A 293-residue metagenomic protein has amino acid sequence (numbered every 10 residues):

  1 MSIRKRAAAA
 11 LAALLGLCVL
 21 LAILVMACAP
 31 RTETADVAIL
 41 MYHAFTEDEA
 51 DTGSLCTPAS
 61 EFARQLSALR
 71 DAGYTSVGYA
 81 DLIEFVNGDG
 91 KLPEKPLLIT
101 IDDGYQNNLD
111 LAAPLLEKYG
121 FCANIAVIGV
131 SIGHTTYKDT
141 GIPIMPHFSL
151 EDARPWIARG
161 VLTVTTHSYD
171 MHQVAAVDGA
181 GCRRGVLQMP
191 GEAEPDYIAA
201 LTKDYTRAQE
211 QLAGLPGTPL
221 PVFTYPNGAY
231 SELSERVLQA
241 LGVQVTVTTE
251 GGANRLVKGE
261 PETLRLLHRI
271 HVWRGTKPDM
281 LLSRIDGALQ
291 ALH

Functional and structural regions predicted by a protein language model:
M1-L17: N-terminal Sec-pathway targeting helices
C18, M26-T100, Q106-N107, V174-H293: C-terminal active-site subregion of NodB/CE4 polysaccharide deacetylases
L40-F45, V127-G129, T166-M171: Short loop/turn segments at strand-loop or loop-helix junctions that form parts of catalytic or ligand-binding pockets
L82-F85, N108-A112, T140-I157, G251-L256: Alpha-helical scaffolding within the catalytic cores of extracellular/periplasmic polymer-degrading hydrolases
L111-G129: A short alpha/beta connector and helix-capping loop motif
P114-G120, P146-T166, Q239, K258-E260: Acidic (Asp/Glu)-rich catalytic clusters
N124-A126, T165, T246-V247: Structural detector of well-ordered beta-strand residues that form the stable sheet scaffold of enzyme domains
H134-E151, A175-G185: Aromatic- and acidic-residue-enriched segments that line the glycan-binding/catalytic groove of carbohydrate-active
